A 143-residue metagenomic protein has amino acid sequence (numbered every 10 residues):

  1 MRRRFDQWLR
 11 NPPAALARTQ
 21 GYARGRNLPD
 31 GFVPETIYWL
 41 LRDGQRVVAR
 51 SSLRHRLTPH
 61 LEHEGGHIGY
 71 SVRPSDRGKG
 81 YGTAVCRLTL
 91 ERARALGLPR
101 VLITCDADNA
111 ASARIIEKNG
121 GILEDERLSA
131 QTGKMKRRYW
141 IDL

Functional and structural regions predicted by a protein language model:
M1-H67, P74, R92, E124 (+1 more regions): GNAT-family acyltransferases
E62, K79, A110: Loop/helix-junction capping segments adjacent to catalytic residues or to phosphate/diphosphate-binding pockets
G69, L102-T104, R138: Short aromatic/hydrophobic contact patches that present stacked aromatics for nucleic-acid/ligand binding
G69-V72, G78-A95, R114-K118: Conserved acetyl-CoA-binding loop-helix of GNAT-fold acetyltransferases
A93-T104: Conserved GNAT acetyl-CoA-binding A-motif
D108-D125: Conserved active-site alpha-helix within GNAT-family acetyltransferase domains
